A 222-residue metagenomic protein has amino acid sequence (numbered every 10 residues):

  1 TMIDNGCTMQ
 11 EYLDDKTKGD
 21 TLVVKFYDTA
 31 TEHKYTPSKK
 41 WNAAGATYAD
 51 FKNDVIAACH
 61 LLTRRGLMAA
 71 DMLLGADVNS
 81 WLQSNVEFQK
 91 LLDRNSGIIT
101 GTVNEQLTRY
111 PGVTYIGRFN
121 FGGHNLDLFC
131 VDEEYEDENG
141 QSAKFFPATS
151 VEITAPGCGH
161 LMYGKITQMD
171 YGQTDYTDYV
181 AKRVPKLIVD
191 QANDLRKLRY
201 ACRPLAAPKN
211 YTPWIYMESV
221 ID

Functional and structural regions predicted by a protein language model:
M2-G19: Short, glycine/acidic-rich hinge or "gate" loops at secondary-structure transitions that mediate conformational
G6-T8, N79, Q83, T149: Functionally constrained cores in energy, signaling, and assembly domains
K18-T102: Extended, solvent-exposed, turn-rich assembly/linker loops in the middle of proteins
E32-H33, S38-N42, F88-D222: Sequence/fold signature of self-assembling virion shell proteins
